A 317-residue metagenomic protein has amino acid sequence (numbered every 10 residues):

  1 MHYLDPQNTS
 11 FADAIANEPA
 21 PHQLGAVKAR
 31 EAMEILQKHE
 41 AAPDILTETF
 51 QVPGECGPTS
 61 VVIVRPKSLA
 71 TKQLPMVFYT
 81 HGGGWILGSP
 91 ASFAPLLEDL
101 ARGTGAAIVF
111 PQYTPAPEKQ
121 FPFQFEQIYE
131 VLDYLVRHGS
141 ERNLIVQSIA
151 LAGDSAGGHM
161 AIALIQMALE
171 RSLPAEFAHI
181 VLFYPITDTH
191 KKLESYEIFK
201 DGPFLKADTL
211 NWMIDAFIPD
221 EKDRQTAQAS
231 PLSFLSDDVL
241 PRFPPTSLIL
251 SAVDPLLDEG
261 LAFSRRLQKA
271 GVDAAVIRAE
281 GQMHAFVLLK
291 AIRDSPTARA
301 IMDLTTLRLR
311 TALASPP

Functional and structural regions predicted by a protein language model:
M1-P66, D223-R224, P296, A314-P317: A glycine/proline-hinged amphipathic helix-loop "lid/cap" segment that gates access to hydrophobic ligand pockets
P53, V61-Q73, F234-V239: Short beta-strand-to-loop junctions in surface cap/lid or active-site-entrance loops
Q73-G83: Short beta-strand element of the alpha/beta-hydrolase
A91-P111: Short amphipathic alpha-helix adjacent to the substrate-entry channel of hydrolases
K119-E130, R137: Active-site loop/oxyanion-hole signature of alpha/beta-hydrolase fold enzymes
V136-L151: Gly/Ser-rich "nucleophile elbow"/oxyanion-hole loop immediately N-terminal to the catalytic nucleophile in hydrolases
V146-Q147, I162-P317: Alpha/beta hydrolase fold serine-hydrolase catalytic domain that processes acyl esters and thioesters
G153-A163: Glycine-rich nucleophile elbow surrounding the catalytic serine of serine-hydrolase chemistry
